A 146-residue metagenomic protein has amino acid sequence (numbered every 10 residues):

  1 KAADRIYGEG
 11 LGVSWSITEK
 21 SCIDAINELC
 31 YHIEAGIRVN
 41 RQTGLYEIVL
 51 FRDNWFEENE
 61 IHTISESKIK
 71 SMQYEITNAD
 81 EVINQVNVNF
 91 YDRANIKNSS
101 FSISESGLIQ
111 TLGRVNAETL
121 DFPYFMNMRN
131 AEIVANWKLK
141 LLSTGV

Functional and structural regions predicted by a protein language model:
K1-V146: C-terminal extracytoplasmic interaction modules
